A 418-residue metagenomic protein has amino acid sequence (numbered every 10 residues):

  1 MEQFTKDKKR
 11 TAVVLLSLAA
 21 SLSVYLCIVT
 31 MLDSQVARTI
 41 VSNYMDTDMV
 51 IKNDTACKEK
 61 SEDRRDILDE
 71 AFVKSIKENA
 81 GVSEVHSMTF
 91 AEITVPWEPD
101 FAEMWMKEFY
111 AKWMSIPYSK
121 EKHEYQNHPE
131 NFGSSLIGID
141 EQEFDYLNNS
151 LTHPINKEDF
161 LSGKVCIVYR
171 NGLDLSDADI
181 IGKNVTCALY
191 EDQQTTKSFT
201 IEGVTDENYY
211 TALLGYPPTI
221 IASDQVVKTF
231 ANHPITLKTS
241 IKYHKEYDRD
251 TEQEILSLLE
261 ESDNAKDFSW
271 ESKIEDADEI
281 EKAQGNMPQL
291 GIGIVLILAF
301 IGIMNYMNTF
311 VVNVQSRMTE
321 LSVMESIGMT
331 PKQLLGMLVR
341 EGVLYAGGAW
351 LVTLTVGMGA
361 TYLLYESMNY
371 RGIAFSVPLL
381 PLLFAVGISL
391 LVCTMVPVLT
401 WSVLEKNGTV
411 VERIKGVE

Functional and structural regions predicted by a protein language model:
M1, S322, T330-P331, E412-E418: Juxtamembrane inter-helical linkers in multi-pass membrane proteins
M1-D7: A short amphipathic helical element positioned immediately N-terminal to and/or at the very start of a transmembrane
K9-S34: Short, strongly hydrophobic transmembrane alpha-helices
V29-Y44, F310-N313, E366, T400-G408: Sec-dependent signal peptide cleavage junction
D33-G291: Basic-flanked hydrophobic alpha-helices used for secretion and membrane insertion
E281, Q333-M337, A346-E412: Short helix-loop junctions at transmembrane helix boundaries
G285-T309: Internal alpha-helical transmembrane segments of multipass membrane proteins, especially hydrophobic lipid-embedded
G302-L344: Interfacial "coupling" helices/loops that link adjacent transmembrane helices in transporter permeases
